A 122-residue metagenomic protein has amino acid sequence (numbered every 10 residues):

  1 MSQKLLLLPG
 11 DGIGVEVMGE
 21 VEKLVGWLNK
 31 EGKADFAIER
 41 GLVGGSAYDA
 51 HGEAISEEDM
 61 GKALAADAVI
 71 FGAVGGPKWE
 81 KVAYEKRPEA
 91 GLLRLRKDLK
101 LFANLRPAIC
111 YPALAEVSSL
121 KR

Functional and structural regions predicted by a protein language model:
M1-G12, K30, D35-A37, G45-R122: Anion-binding alpha/beta catalytic cores of soluble intermediary-metabolism enzymes, centered on
I13-M18: Short N-terminal binding/cap micro-motifs at the start of the first secondary-structure element
G19-E22, G75: Short, function-defining helix-loop hinge/capping sites that tune catalysis or transport
V21-G32: Short catalytic helix/loop segments, enriched in acidic residues and glycine and frequently bearing histidine
R40: Replace "His-x-His-based motif
